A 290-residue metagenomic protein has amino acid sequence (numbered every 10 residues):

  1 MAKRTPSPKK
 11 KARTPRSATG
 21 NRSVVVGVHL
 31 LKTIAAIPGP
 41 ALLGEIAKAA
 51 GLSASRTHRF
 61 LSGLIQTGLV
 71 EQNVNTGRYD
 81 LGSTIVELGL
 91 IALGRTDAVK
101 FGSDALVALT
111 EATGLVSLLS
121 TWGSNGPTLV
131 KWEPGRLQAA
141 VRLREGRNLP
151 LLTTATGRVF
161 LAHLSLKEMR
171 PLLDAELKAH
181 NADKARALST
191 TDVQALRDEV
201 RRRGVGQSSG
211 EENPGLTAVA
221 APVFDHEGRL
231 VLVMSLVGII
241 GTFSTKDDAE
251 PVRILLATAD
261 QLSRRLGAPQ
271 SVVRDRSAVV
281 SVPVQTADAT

Functional and structural regions predicted by a protein language model:
A2-R4, K10, A139-E212: Short, solvent-exposed recognition segments
A2-R95, V99-K100, D260, R264-A268 (+1 more regions): N-terminal helix-turn-helix
G20-V24, R78, G82, R95 (+6 more regions): Short, structured helix-loop boundary elements
T33, A49, F101-A112, L118 (+4 more regions): Amphipathic alpha-helical regulatory segments at dimerization interfaces that relay allosteric signals between sensory
V70-Q72, L119-S120, V223: A structural signal for short hydrophobic beta-strand segments in well-ordered beta-sheet cores
N75-E176: Amphipathic alpha-helical effector-binding/dimerization core of metabolite-sensing transcriptional regulators
A185-Q261, S277-A278: Extended hydrophobic
A268-T290: Short, highly charged C-terminal tails/helix-capping segments
